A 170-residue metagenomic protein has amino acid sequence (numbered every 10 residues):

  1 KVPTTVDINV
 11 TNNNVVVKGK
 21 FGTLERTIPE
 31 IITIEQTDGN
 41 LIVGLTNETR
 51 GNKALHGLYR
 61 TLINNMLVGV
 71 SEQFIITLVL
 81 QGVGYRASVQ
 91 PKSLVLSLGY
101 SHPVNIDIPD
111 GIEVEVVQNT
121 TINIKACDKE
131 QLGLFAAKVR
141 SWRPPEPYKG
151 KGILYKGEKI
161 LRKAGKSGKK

Functional and structural regions predicted by a protein language model:
K1-V68, E72-A137, S141, E146-K170: N-terminal intrinsically disordered, cationic/polar leader segments that include organellar targeting peptides
